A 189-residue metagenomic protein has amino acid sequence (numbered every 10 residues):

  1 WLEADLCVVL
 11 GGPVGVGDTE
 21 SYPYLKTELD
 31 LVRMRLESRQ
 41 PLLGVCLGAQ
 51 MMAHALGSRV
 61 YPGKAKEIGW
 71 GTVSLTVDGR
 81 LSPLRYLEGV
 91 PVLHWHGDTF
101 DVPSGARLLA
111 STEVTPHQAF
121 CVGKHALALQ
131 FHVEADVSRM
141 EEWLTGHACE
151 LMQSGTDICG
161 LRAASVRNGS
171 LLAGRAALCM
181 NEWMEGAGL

Functional and structural regions predicted by a protein language model:
W1-L43: Flexible gly/pro-rich beta->alpha loop and the following alpha-helix that scaffold active-site loops
A4-V9, R59-G63, G79, H147: Short, hinge-like loop/turn segments at secondary-structure boundaries
L10, C46, Q130: Short beta-strand segments
G12-P13, A49, G97, V133: Active-site metal-binding loops of divalent metal-dependent hydrolases
P23-T27, V60-Y61, S111, T145-H147: Glycine-rich, phosphate-binding/catalytic loops in enzymes
R35-R59: Catalytic nucleophile loop
L56-S138: Pocket-forming structural segment of enzyme catalytic cores
A135-L189: Acyltransferase
